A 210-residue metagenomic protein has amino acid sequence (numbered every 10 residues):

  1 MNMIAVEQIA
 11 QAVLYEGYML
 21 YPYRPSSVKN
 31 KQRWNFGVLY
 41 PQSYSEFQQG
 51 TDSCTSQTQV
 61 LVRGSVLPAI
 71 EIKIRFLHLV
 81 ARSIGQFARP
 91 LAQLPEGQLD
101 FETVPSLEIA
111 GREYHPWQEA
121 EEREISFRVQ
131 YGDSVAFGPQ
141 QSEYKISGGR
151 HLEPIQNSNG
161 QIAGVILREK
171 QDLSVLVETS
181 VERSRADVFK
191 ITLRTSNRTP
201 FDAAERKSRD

Functional and structural regions predicted by a protein language model:
N2-D210: A positional "C-terminalness" feature that preferentially activates on distal terminal regions of long, nucleic
